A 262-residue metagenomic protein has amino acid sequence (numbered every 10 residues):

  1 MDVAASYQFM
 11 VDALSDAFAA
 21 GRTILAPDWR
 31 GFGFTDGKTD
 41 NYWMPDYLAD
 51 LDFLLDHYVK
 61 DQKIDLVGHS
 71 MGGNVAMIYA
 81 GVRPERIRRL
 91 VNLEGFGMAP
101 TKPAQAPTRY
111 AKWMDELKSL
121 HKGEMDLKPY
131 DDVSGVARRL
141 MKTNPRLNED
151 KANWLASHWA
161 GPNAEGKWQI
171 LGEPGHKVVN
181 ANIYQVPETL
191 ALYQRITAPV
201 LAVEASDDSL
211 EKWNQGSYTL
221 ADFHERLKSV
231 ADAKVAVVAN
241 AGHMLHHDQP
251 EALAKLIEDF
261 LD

Functional and structural regions predicted by a protein language model:
M1-G37: Conserved HGGG/HGGXW glycine-rich cap/lid loop of the alpha/beta-hydrolase fold
Y7-Q8, T35-N41, T101-A104, W213: Conserved catalytic-core motifs of eukaryotic protein kinase domains, centered on the activation segment
L48-K63: Conserved acidic catalytic loop of the alpha/beta-hydrolase fold
D61-A106: Conserved hydrolase catalytic core segment
L93-P129: A catalytic-pocket lid/entrance helix-loop region that shapes and gates access to the active site across common
E124-I183: Conserved alpha/beta-hydrolase catalytic His-Asp/Glu region
R195-A241: Conserved loop-alpha-helix segment in the C-terminal half of the alpha/beta-hydrolase fold that carries the catalytic
V238-P250: Catalytic histidine-centered segment of alpha/beta-hydrolase-like enzymes
